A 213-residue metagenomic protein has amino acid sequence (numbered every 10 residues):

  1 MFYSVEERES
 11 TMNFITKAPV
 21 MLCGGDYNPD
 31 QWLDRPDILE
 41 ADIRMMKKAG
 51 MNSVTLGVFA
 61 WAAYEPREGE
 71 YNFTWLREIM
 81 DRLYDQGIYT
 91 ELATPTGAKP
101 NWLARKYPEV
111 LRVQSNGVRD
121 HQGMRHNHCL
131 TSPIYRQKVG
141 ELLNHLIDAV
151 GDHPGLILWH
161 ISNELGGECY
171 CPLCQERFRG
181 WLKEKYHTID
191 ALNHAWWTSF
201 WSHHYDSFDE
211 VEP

Functional and structural regions predicted by a protein language model:
M1-T11: Short, Lys/Arg-enriched N-terminal segments with co-localized hydrophobic residues within the first ~10-30 amino acids
T11-I38, I43-S53: An acidic-aromatic substrate-binding cleft motif
M21-G25, V54-L56, T90-A93, I157-I161: Hydrophobic faces of well-ordered beta-strands that scaffold small-molecule active sites in alpha/beta enzyme cores
C23-D34, G57-W75, R119-G140, S162-C169: The substrate-binding groove and active-site-proximal loops of carbohydrate-active enzymes, especially glycoside
R35-P36, P100-N101, C171: Alpha-helix N-cap/helix-start motif
L39-R119, N144-I147, G151: Aromatic-lined substrate-binding rim segments of carbohydrate-active enzymes
D120-P213: Polysaccharide-binding and catalytic clefts of secreted carbohydrate-active enzymes
